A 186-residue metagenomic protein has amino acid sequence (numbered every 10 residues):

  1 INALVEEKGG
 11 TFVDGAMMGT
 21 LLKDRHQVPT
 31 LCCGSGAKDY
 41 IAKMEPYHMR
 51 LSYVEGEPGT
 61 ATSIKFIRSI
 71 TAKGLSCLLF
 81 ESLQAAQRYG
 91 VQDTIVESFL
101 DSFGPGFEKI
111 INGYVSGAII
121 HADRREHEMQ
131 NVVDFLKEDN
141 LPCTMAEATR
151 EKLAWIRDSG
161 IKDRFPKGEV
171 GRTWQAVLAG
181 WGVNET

Functional and structural regions predicted by a protein language model:
I1-K73: Rossmann-fold dinucleotide-binding core
V5, Y47-H48, S102-G106, Y114 (+1 more regions): Alpha-helix boundary/capping residues
C32, L78, T94-V96, V177-V183: Generic hydrophobic, helix-prone segments enriched in Leu/Val/Ile
A37-M49, Q84, R124-H127, G171-V177: Short, basic, helix/turn surface patches
Y47-T60, Q130-T144, A179-T186: Electropositive, surface-exposed helix/loop patches at the edges of structured domains that serve as adaptable
I64-V170: Helical "substrate-binding/catalytic lid" subdomain of Rossmann-like NAD(P)-dependent dehydrogenases/reductases
P166-T186: Short, basic/aromatic-enriched C-terminal tail that caps enzymatic domains
